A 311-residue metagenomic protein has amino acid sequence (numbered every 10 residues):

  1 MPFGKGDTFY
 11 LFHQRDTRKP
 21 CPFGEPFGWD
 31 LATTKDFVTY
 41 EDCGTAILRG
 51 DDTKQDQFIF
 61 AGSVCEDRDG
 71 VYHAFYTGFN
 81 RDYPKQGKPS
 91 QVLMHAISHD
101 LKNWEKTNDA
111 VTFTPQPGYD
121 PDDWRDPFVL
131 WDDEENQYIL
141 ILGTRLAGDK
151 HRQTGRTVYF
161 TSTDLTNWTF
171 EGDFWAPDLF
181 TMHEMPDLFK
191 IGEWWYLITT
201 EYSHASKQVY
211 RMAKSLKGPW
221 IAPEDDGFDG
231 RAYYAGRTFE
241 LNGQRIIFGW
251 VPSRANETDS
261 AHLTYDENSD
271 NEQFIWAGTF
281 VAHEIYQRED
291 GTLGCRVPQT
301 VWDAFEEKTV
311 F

Functional and structural regions predicted by a protein language model:
M1-D126, W131-M185, K190-G230, Q244 (+1 more regions): Beta-rich carbohydrate-recognition and catalytic domains
T238: Anionic-ligand-binding alpha/beta catalytic cores of soluble enzymes and soluble regulatory domains that recognize
